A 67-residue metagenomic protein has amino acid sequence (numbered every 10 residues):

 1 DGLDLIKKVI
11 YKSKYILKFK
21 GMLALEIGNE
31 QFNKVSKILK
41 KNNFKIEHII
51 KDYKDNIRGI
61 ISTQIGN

Functional and structural regions predicted by a protein language model:
D1-G66: S-adenosylmethionine
